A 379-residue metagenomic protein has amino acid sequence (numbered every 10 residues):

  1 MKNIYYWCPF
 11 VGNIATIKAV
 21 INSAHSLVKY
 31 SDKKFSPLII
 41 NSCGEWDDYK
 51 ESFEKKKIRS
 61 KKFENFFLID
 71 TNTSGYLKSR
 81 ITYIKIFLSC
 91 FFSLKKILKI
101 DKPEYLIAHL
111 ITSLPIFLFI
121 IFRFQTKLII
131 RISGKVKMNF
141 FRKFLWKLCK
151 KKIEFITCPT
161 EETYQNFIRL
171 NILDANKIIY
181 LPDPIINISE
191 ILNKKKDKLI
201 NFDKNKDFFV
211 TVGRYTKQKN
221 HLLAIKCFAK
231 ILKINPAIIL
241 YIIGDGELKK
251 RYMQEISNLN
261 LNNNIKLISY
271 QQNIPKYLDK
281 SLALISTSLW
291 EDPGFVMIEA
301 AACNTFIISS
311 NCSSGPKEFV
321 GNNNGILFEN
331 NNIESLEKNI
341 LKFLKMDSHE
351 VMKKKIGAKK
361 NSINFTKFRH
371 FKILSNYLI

Functional and structural regions predicted by a protein language model:
Y6-I14, S26-T82, N171: N-terminal strand-loop element at the rim of the active site of nucleotide-sugar-dependent glycosyltransferases
I14-H25, D207, T211-K233, E247-M253 (+1 more regions): A conserved mid-protein helix/loop that constitutes part of the nucleotide-sugar donor-binding site
C90, A108-L114, I132: Short His-centered aromatic/hydrophobic patch
I153-I178, I185-N187: A short, active-site helix/loop in glycosyltransferases that binds the activated sugar's phosphate group
Y270, L289: Aromatic "clamp/platform" in nucleotide-sugar-dependent glycosyltransferases that forms part of the donor/acceptor
F306-S310: Short hydrophobic beta-strand element within catalytic cores of glycosyltransferases and related nucleotide-activated
N322, I326-I333, K342-S348: Conserved acidic donor-binding segment of nucleotide-sugar-dependent glycosyltransferases
H349-N364: A short, well-ordered alpha-helix in the C-terminal region of glycosyltransferases
